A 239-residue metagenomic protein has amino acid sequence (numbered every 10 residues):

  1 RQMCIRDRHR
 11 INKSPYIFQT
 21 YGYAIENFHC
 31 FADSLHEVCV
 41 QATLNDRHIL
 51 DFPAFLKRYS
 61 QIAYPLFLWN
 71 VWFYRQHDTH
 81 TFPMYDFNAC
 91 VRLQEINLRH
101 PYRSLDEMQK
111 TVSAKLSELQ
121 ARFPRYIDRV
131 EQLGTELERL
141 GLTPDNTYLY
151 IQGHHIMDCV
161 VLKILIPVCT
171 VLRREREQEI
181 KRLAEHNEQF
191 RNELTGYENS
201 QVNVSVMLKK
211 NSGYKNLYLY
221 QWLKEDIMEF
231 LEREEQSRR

Functional and structural regions predicted by a protein language model:
R1-I5: Short, small-residue-biased leader/transition segments that mark boundaries at the very start of proteins
D7-R239: C-terminal accessory helical subdomains adjacent to catalytic cores in phosphodiester- and nucleotide-handling enzymes
